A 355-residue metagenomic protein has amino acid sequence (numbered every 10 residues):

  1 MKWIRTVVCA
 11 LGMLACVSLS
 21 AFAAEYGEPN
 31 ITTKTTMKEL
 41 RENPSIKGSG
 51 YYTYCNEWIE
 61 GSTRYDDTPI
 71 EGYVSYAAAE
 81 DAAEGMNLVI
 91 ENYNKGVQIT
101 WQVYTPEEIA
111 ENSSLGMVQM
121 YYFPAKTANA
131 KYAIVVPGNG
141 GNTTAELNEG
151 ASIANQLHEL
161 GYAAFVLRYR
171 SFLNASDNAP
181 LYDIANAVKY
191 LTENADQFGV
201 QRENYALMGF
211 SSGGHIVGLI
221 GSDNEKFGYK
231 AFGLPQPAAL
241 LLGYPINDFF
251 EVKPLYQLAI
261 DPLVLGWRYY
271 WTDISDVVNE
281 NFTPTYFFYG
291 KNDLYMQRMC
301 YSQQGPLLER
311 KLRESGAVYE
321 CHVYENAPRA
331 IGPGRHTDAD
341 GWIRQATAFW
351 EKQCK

Functional and structural regions predicted by a protein language model:
A24-R41, P306-E309, R313-K355: C-terminal catalytic histidine-bearing segment of alpha/beta-hydrolase fold enzymes
P44, G48, Y52-A128, S176-D177 (+1 more regions): N-terminal cap/lid segment of alpha/beta-hydrolase-fold proteins
A130-N139: Short beta-strand element of the alpha/beta-hydrolase
V135-V136, G243, Y324-A327: Alpha/beta-hydrolase
A145-E149, L167-R202, G334-A339: Catalytic nucleophile-loop/oxyanion-hole region of alpha/beta-hydrolase and closely related hydrolase-like folds
L147-F165: Short amphipathic alpha-helix adjacent to the substrate-entry channel of hydrolases
N186-Y270: Primarily recognizes the serine-hydrolase "nucleophile elbow" in alpha/beta-hydrolase and SGNH/GDSL folds
A231-K253, L265-P306, R310, E314: The feature captures the conserved acid-bearing segment of alpha/beta-hydrolase catalytic domains
